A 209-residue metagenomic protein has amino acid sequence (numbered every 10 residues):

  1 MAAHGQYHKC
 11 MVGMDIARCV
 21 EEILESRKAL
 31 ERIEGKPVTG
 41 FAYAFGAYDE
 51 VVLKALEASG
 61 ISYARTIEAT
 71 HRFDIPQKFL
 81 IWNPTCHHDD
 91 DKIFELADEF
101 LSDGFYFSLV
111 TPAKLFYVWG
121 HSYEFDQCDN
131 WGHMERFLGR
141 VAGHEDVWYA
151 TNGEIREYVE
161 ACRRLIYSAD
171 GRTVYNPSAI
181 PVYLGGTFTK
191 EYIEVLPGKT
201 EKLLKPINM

Functional and structural regions predicted by a protein language model:
M1-V52, E57-S62, E68-C86, A113-S122: Metal-dependent polysaccharide deacetylase catalytic core of the NodB/CE4 family, i.e., the active-site-bearing domain
G13, E50, D91, Q127-C128: Loop/helix-junction capping segments adjacent to catalytic residues or to phosphate/diphosphate-binding pockets
I16-E21, D91-F94, D98, W131: Non-membrane alpha-helical structural segments and their capping/turn regions in soluble enzymes
L24, K28, S102-Y106, G139 (+1 more regions): Surface-exposed alpha-helical segments enriched in charged/polar residues
E31, Y63-R72, V110-T111, Y117-L204: C-terminal domain-boundary segment and adjacent tail
T85-E95, Y167-V174: A polyampholytic, Gly/Pro-enriched intrinsically disordered region
F94-L109: A short, acidic, amphipathic alpha-helical segment used as a generic capping/interface helix at domain edges
I207-M209: Generic C-terminus detector
